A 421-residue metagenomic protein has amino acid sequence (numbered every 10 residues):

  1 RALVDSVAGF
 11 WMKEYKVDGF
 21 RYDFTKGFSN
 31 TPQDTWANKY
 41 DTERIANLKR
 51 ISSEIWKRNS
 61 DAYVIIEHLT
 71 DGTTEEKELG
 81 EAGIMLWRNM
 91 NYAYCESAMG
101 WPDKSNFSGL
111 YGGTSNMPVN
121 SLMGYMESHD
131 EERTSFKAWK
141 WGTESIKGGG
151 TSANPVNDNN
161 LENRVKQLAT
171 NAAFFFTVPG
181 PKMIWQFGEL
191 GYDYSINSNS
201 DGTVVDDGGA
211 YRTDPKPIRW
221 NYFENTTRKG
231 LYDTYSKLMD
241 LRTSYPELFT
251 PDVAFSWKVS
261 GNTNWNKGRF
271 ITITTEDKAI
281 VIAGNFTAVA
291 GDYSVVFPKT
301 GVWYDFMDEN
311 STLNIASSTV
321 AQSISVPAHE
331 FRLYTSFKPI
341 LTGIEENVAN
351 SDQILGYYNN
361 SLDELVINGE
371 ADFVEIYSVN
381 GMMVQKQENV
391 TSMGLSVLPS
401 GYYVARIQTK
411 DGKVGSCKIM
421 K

Functional and structural regions predicted by a protein language model:
R1-K13, L168-F174: Short, acidic/polar
D5-D34: Active-site groove signature of glycoside hydrolases
S6, T170, K278-I280, E364: Coil residues (strongly favoring Ser/Thr
F24-E132, W139-W141, R164, A173-T177 (+5 more regions): Active-site-proximal helices and loops of the catalytic beta/alpha 8
E127, E309, P327, V379 (+1 more regions): Short, ordered coil/turn segments that flank beta-strands lining enzyme active or ligand-binding pockets
Y304, N310-A316, M382-Q387: Surface-exposed loop/edge segments in extracytoplasmic proteins
S317-T342, Y403: C-terminal beta-strand-rich structural cap/linker in extracellular carbohydrate-active enzymes
E346-K421: C-terminal outer-membrane/trafficking sorting elements
